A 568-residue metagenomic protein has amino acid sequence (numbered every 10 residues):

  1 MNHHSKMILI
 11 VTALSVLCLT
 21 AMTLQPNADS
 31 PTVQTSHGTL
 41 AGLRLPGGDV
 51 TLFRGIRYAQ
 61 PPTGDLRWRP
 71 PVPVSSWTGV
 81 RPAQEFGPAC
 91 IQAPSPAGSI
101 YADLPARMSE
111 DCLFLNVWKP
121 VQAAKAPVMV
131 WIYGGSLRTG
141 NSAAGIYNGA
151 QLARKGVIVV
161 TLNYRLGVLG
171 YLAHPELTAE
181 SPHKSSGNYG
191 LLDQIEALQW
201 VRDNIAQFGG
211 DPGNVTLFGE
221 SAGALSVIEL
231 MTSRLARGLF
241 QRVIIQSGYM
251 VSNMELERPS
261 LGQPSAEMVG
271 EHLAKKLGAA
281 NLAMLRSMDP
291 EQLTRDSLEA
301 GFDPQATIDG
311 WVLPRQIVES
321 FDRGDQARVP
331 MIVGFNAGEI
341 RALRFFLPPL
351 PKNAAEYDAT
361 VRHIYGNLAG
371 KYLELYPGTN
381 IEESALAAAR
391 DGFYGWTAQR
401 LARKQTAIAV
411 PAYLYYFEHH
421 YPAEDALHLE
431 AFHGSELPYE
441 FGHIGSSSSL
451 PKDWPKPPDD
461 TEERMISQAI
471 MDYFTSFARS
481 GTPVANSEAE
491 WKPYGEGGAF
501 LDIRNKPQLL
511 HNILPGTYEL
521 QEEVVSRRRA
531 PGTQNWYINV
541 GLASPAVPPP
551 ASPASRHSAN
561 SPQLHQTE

Functional and structural regions predicted by a protein language model:
N2, L24-N188, P212, P451-I470 (+5 more regions): Non-catalytic accessory segments of hydrolases
N2-V11: Bacterial N-terminal signal peptides that target proteins for export
I10-T20: Bacterial N-terminal signal peptides
P46, M108, W396-H557, S561 (+1 more regions): Mobile gating loops/cap/lid regions near enzyme active sites that modulate substrate access
S95-A279, W311, E319-F346: Serine-hydrolase-like catalytic core of hydrolytic proteins
D111-N116, A197, A266, L293 (+3 more regions): Alpha-helical packing segments of well-folded alpha/beta enzyme cores
C112, K119, E229, F302 (+4 more regions): C-terminal His-loop and adjacent cap/lid subdomain of alpha/beta-hydrolase
R242, M250-E255, A280-T461, Y473 (+1 more regions): Substrate-gating cap/lid region and adjacent catalytic-acid/histidine neighborhood within extracellular/lumenal
